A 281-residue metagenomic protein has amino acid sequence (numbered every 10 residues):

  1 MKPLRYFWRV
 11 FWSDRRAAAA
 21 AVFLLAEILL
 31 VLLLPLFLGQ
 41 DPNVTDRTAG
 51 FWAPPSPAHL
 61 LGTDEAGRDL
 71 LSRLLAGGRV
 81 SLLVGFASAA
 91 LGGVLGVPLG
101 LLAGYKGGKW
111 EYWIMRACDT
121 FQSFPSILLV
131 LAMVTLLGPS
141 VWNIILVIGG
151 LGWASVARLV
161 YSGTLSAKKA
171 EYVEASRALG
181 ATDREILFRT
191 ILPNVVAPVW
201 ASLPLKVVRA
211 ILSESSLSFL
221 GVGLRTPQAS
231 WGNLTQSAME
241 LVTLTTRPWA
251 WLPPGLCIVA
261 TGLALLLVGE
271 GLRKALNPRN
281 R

Functional and structural regions predicted by a protein language model:
M1-Q40, V44, A117, V195: N-terminal signal-anchor/first transmembrane alpha helix
A20, L70-Y105, T261: Transmembrane alpha-helix signature in integral membrane proteins
V22, I28-E65, L220-A229: Hydrophobic alpha-helical transmembrane segments of membrane transport/permease proteins and related membrane-embedded
L60, D64, L70, V94-L95 (+3 more regions): Generic hydrophobic transmembrane alpha-helix motif, especially the helices
R73-G77, A117, F124, V160 (+3 more regions): Short hydrophobic alpha-helical segments within the ABC transporter permease transmembrane module
R79-L95, R184-L217, L265: Transmembrane alpha-helices
M133-L136, G163-T164, S213-P253, C257: Glycine-rich helix-loop "coupling/hinge" segments at transmembrane-helix boundaries in multipass transporters
L151, A197-V207, T246-R281: C-terminal transmembrane helix and the adjacent membrane-cytosol boundary/short C-terminal tail of inner/organellar
